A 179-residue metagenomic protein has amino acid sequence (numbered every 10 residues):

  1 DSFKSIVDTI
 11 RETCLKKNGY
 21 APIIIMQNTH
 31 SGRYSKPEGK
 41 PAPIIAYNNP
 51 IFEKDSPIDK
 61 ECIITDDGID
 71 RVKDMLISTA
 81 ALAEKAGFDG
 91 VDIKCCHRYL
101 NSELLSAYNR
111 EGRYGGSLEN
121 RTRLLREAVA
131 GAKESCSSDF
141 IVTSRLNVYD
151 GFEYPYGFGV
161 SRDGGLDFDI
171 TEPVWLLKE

Functional and structural regions predicted by a protein language model:
D1-E179: Flavin-dependent oxidoreductase catalytic cores
